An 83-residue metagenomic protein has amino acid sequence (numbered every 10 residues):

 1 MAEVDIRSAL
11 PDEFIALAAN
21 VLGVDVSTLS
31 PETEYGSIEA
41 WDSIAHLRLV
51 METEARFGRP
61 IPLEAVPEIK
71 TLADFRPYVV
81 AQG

Functional and structural regions predicted by a protein language model:
A2-S27, P77-G83: Thiotemplate assembly-line natural product biosynthesis machinery
N20-A40, R56-E68: Phosphopantetheine carrier-protein modules
A45: Two-component histidine kinase catalytic core, primarily the HATPase_c
L49: Short active-site alpha-helical segment characteristic of glycosyltransferases and processive polysaccharide synthases
